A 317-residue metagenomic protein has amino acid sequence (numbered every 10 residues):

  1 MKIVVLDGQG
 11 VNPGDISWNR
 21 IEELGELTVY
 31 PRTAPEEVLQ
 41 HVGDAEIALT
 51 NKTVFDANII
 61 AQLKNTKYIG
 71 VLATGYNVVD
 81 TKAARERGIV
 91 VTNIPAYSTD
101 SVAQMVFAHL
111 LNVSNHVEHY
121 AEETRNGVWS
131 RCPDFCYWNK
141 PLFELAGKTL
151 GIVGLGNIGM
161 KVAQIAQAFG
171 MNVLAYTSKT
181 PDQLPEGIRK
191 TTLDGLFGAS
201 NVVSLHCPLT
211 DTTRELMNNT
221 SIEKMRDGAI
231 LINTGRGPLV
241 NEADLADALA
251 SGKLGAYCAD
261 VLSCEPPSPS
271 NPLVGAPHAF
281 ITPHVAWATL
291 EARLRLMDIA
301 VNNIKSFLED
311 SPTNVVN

Functional and structural regions predicted by a protein language model:
M1-A45, L174: N-terminal glycine-/charge-rich "phosphate-binding" loop or analogous flexible N-terminal tail
P31, L72-A73, I89-D100, T177 (+1 more regions): Short beta->alpha connector loops at strand-helix junctions that form conserved, small/polar/Pro-enriched
A45, L63-T66, A199-S200, G228: An anion/phosphate-binding loop that grips the pyrophosphate of nucleotide cofactors and donors
T53, T74, N201, C207-L209 (+2 more regions): Short glycine-/small-residue-rich Rossmann-like dinucleotide-binding loops
R87, A96-T149, V316: Phosphate-binding beta-alpha-beta segment of Rossmann-like dinucleotide-binding domains, i.e., the NAD(P)
V91, N172, G228-N317: Rossmann-like dinucleotide-binding domain for NAD(H)/NADP(H)
C136-D227: Rossmann-like dinucleotide/phosphate-binding beta-alpha-beta segment
